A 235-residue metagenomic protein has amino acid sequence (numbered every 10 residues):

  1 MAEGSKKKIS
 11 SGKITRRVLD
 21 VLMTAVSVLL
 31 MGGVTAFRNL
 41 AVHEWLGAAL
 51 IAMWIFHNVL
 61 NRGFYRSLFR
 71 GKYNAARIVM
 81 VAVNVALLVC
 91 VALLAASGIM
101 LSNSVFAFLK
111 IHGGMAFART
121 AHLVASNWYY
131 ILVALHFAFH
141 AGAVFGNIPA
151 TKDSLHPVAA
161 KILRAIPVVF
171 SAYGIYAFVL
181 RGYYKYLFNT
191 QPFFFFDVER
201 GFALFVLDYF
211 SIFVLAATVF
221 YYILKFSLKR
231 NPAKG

Functional and structural regions predicted by a protein language model:
M1-G235: Membrane-embedded alpha-helical bundles that constitute the cytochrome b-like, heme-associated redox core of multi-pass
